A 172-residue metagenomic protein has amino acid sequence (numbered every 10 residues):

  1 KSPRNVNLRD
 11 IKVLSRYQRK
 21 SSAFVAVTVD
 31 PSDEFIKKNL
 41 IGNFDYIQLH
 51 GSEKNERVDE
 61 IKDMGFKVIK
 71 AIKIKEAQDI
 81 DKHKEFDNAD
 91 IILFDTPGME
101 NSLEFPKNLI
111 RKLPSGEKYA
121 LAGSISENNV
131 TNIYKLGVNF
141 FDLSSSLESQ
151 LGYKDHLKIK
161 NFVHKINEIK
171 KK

Functional and structural regions predicted by a protein language model:
K1-K172: Conserved N-terminal beta1-alpha1 strand-loop-helix module at the mouth
